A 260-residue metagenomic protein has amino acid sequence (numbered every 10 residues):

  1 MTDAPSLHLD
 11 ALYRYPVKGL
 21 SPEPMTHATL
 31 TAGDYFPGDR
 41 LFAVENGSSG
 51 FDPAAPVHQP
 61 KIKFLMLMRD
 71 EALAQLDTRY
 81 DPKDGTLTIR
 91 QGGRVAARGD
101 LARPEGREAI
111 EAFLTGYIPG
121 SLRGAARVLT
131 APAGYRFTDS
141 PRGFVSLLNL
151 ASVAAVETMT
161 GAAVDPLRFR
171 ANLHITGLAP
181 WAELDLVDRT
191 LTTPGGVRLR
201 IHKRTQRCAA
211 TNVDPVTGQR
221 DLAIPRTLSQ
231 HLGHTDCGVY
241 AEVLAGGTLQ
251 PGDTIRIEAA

Functional and structural regions predicted by a protein language model:
M1-A260: Metal-cofactor-dependent catalytic cores
